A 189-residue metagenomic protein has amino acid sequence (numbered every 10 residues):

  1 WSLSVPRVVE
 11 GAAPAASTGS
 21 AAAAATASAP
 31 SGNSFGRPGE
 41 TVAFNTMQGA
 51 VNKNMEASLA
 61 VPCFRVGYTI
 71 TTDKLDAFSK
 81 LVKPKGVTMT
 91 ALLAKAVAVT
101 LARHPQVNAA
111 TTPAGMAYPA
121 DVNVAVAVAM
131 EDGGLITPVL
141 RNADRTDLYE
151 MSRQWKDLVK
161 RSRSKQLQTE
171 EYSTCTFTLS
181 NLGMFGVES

Functional and structural regions predicted by a protein language model:
W1-S189: C-terminal catalytic/motor cores of large multi-domain enzyme assemblies
